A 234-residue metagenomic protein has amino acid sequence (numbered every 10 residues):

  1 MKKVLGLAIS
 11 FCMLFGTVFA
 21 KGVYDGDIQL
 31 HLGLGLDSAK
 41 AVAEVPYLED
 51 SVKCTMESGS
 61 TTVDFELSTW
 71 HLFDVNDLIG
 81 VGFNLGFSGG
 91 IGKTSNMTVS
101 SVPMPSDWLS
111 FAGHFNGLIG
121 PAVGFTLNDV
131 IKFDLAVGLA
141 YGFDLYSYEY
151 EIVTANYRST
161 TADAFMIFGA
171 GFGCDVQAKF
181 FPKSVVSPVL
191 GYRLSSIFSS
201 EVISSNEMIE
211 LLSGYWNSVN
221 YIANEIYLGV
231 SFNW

Functional and structural regions predicted by a protein language model:
M1-D25: Cleavable N-terminal export/targeting peptides
M1-K2, A20, L127, I131 (+3 more regions): Generic cytosolic/nucleocytoplasmic N-terminal low-complexity/intrinsically disordered segments
K3-V4, L30, L67, N224-I226: Intrinsic disorder/low-complexity segments enriched in polar/small residues
I9, S110, N217-V219: Residues embedded in well-ordered secondary-structure elements
V23-L36: Short N-terminal segments immediately surrounding and downstream of signal-peptide cleavage
G26, A39-Y47, V52-T55, G86-G92 (+1 more regions): Predominantly the C-terminal beta-signal and adjacent terminal strand-loop region of outer-membrane beta-barrel
L36-S38, G59-A155, F180-P182, F232-W234: Gram-negative (and chloroplast) outer-membrane scaffold detector with strong preference for beta-barrel transmembrane
